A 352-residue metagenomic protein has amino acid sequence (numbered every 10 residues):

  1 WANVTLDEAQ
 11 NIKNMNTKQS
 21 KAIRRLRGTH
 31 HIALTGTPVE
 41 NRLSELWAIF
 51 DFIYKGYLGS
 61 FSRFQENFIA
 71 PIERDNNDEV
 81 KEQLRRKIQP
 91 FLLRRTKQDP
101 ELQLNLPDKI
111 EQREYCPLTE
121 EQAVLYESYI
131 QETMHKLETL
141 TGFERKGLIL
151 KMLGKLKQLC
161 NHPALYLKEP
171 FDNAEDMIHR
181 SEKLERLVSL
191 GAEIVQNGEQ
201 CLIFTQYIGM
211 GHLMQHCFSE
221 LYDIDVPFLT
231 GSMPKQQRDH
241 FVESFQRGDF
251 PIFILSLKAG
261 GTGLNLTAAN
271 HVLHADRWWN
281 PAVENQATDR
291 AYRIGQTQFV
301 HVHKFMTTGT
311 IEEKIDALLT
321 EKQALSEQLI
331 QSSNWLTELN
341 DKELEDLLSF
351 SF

Functional and structural regions predicted by a protein language model:
W1-A2, T29-I32, W47, E199-Q200 (+1 more regions): Loop/turn-to-beta-strand initiation segments
W1-N3, T17, K21: Conserved helix/coil segment N-terminal to the catalytic DExD/H
V4-T5, I32-A33, L202, P227 (+1 more regions): Conserved hydrophobic packing residues within short motifs/helices of P-loop NTPase cores of ABC-family ATPases
T5-L6, I254: Walker B beta-strand of ABC/ABC-like P-loop ATPase nucleotide-binding domains, specifically the conserved hydrophobic
N11-N14, K21-A22, L26-F64, Q103-I130 (+1 more regions): SF2 helicase/translocase ATPase core recognition
K21, G28, Y57-K168, V302 (+4 more regions): Inter-lobe coupling linker of SF2 helicases/translocases
E45, Q83, K87, R186: Charged catalytic carboxylate motif
P100-Q122, E127, T141-L264, S333-F352: Conserved Helicase C-terminal RecA-like lobe
